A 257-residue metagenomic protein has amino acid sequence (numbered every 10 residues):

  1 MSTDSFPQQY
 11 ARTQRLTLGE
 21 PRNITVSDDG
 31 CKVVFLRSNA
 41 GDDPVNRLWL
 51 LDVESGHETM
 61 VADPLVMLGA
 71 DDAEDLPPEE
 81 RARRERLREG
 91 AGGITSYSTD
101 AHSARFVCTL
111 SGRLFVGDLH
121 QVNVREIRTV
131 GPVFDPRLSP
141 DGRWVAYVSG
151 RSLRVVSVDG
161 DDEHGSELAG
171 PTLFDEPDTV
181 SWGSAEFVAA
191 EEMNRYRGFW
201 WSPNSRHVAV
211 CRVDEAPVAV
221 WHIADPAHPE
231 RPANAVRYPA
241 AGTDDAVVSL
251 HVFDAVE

Functional and structural regions predicted by a protein language model:
M1-E257: Beta-propeller folds
